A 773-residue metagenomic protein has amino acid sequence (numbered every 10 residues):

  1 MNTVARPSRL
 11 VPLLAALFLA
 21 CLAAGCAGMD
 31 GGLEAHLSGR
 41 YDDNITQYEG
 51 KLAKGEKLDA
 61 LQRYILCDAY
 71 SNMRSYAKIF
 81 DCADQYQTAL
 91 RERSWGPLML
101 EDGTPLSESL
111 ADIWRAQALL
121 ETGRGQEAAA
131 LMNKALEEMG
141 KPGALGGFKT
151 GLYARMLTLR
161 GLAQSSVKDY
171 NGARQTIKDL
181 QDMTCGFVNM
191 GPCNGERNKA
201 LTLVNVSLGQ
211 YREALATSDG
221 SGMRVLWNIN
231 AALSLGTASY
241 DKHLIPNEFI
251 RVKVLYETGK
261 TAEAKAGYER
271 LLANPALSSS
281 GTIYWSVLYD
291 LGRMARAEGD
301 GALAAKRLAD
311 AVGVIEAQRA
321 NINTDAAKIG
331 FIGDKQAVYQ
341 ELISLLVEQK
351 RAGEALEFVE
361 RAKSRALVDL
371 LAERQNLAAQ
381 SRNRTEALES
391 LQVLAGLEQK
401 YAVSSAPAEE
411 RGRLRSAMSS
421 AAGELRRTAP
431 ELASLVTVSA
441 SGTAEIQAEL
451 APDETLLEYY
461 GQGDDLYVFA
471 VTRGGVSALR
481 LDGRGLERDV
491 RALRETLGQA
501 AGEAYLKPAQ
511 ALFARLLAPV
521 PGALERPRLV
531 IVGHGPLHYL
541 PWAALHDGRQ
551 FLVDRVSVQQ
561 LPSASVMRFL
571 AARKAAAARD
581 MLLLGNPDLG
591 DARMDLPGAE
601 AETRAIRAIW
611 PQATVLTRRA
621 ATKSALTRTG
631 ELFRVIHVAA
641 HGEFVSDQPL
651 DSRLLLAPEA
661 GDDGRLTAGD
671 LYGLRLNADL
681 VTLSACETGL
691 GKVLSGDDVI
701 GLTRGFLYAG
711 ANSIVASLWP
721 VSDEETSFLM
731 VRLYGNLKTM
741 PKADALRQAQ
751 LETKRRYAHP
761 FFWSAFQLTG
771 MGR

Functional and structural regions predicted by a protein language model:
A23-M73, F80-D84, L106-S107: N-terminal leader/linker segments that initiate helical-solenoid repeat arrays
D30, I65, S107, W114 (+10 more regions): "A position-specific structural signal for the A-helix of alpha-solenoid helical repeats
K51-D59, T88-P105, E137-T150, D182-P192 (+3 more regions): Flexible helix-coil transition and linker loops at the boundaries of alpha-helical arrays
L244-P246, E269, W285-S286, D300-Q550 (+2 more regions): Amphipathic alpha-helical protein-protein interaction segments
V438-R773: Catalytic cores of enzymes
